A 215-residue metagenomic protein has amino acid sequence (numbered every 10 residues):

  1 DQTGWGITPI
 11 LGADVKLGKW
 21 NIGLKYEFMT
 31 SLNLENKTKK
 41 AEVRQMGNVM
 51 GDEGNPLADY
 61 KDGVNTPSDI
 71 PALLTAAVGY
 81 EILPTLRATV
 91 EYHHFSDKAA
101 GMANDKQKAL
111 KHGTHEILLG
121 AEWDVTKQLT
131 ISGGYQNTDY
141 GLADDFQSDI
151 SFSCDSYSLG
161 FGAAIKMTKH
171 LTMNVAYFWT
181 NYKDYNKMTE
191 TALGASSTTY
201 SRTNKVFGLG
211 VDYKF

Functional and structural regions predicted by a protein language model:
D1-F215: Outer-membrane beta-barrel porins/channels
